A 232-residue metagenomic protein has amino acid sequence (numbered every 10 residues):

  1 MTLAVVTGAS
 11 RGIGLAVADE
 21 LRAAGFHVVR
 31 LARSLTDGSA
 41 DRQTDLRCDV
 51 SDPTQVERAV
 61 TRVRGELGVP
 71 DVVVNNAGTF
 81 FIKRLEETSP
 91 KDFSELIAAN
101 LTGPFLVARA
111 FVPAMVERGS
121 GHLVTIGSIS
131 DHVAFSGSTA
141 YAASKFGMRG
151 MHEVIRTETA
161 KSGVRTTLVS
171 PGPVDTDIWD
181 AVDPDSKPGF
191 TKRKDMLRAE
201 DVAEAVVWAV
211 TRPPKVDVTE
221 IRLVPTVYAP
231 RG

Functional and structural regions predicted by a protein language model:
S10-R11: Conserved glycine-rich cofactor-binding loop
A24-S39: Conserved glycine-rich Rossmann-like NAD(P)H-binding loop of the short-chain dehydrogenase/reductase
C48-R58, P90: The beta1-alpha1 cofactor-binding region of Rossmann-like NAD(H)/NADP(H)-dependent oxidoreductases
R84-L85, D92-I97: Substrate-binding pocket helix/loop in short-chain dehydrogenase/reductase
A108, S144: Active-site helix of classical SDR
S128: Residue(s) in the substrate-gating loop at a strand-loop-helix junction that position the organic substrate next
S162, L168-V169, G189-R231: C-terminal helical subdomain
